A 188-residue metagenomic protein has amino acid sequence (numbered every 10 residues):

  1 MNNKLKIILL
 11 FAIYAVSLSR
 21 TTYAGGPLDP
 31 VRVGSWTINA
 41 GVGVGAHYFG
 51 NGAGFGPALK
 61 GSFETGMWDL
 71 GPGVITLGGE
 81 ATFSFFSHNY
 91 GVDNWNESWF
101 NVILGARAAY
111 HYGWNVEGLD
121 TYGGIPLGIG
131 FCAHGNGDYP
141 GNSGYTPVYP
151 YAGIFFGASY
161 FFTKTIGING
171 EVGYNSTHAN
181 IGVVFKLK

Functional and structural regions predicted by a protein language model:
M1-P27: Bacterial Sec-dependent N-terminal signal peptides
R20-W68, N180-K188: Short glycine/proline- and aromatic-enriched beta-strand/turn motifs that initiate or cap beta-hairpins
G25-S35, N51, W68-I75, G113-T121 (+1 more regions): Short loop/turn motifs that connect adjacent beta-strands in outer-membrane beta-barrel proteins
D29, H47-G54, L70, G91-E97 (+2 more regions): Outer-membrane beta-barrel domain signature
G34-I38, A53-L59, S98-L104, L119 (+2 more regions): Residues that define the transmembrane beta-barrel architecture of outer-membrane proteins
I38-G50, A81-F83, I125-L127, T163-S176: Transmembrane beta-strand segments that form the barrel wall of outer-membrane beta-barrel proteins
A46, P57-N136, L187: Gram-negative (and chloroplast) outer-membrane scaffold detector with strong preference for beta-barrel transmembrane
Y110-D120, G130-K188: Gram-negative outer-membrane beta-barrel domains
